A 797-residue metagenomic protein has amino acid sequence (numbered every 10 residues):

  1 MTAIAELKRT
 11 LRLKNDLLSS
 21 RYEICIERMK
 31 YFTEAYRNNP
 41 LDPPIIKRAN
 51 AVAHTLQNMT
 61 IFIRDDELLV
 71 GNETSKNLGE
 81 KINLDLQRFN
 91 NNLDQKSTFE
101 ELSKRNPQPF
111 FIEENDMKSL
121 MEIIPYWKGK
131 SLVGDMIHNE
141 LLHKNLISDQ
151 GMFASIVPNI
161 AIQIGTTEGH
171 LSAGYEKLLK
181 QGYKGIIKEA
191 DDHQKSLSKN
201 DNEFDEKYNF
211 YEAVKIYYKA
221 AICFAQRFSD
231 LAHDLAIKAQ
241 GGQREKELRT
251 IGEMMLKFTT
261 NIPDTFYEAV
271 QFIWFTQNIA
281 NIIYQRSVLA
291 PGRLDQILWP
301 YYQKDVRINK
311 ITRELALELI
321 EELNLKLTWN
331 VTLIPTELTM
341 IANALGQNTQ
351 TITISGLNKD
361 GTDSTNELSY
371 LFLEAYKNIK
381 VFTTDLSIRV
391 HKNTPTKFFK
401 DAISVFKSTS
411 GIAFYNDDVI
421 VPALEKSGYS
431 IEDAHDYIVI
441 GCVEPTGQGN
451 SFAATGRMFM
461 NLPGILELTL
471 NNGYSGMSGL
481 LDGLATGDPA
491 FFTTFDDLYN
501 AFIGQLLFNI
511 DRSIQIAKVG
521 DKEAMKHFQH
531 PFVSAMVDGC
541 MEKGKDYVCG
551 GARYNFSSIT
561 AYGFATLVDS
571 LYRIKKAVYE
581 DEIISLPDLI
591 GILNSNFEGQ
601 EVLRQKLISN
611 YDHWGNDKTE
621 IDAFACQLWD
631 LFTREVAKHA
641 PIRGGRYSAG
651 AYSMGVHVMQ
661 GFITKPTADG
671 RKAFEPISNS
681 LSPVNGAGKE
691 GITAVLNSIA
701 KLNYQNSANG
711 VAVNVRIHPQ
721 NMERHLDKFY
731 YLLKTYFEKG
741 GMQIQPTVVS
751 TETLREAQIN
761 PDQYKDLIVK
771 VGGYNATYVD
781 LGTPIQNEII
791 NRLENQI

Functional and structural regions predicted by a protein language model:
T2-Y211, Q243, E247-T250, K257-I797: Conserved catalytic cores of very large enzyme subunits
Y218: Second-shell loop/turn segments in exported
I222, S229, H233-A236, E245 (+3 more regions): Heptad-repeat amphipathic alpha-helical coiled-coil interaction surface used for oligomerization/assembly
Q226-S229, H233, I514, T633: Structural signal for well-ordered, non-membrane alpha-helices
Q240: Metal-cofactor-binding active-site regions of metalloenzymes
